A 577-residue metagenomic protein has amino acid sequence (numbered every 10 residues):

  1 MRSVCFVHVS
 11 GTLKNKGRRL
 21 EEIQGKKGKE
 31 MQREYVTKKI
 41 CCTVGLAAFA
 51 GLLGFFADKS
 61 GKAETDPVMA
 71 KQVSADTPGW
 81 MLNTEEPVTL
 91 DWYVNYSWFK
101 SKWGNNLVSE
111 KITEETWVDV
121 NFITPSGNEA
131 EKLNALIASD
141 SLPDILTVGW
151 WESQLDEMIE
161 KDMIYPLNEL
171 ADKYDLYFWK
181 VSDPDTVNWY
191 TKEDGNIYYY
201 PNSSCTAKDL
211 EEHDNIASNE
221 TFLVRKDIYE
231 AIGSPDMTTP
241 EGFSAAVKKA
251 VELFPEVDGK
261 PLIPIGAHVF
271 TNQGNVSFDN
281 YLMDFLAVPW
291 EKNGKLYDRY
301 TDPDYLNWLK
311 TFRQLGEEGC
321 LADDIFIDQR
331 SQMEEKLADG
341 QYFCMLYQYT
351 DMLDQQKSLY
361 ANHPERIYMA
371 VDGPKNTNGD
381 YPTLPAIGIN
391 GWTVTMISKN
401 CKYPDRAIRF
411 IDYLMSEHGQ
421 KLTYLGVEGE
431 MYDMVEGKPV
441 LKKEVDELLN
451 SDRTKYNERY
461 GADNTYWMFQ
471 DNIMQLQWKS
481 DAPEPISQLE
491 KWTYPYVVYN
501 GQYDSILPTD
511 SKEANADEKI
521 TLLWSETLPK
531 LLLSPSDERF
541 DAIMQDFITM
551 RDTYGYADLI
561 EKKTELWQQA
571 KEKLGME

Functional and structural regions predicted by a protein language model:
M1-S3, P261: Short intrinsically disordered, low-complexity coil segments enriched in acidic
R2, R18-R19, R33: Basic polycationic patches enriched in arginine
V4-V9: Short hydrophobic alpha-helical segments enriched in small aliphatic residues
G11, G25-G28, Q32-E577: Extracytoplasmic/secretory soluble proteins
